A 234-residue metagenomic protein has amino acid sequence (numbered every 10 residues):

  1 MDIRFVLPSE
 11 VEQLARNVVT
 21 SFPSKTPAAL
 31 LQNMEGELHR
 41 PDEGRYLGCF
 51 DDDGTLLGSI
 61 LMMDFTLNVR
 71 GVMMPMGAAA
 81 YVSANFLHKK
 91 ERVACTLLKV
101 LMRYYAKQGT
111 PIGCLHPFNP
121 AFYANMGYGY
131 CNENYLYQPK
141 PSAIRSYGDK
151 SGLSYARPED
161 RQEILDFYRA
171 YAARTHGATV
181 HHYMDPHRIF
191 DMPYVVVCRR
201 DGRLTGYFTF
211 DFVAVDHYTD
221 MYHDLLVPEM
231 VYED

Functional and structural regions predicted by a protein language model:
M1-I3: Extreme N-terminal starter segment of soluble prokaryotic enzymes
P8-T20, E159-A170: A short, well-structured alpha-helix characteristic of acyl/acetyltransferase catalytic modules
F22-N68, A173-V195: Active-site rim helix/loop that mediates acceptor-substrate recognition in acyltransferases
Y46, S59, M76, P111-C114 (+2 more regions): Beta-sheet entry/capping signal
G48, T55-F65, M76-A78, S83 (+2 more regions): Conserved beta-strand in the GNAT
Y81-A84, K90-R103, E233-D234: Conserved acetyl-CoA-binding loop-helix of GNAT-fold acetyltransferases
K107-P111, P117-Y135: Conserved active-site alpha-helix within GNAT-family acetyltransferase domains
N134-E233: Amide-forming acyltransferase catalytic core, primarily the GNAT-like/NAT-type and related acyltransferase folds
